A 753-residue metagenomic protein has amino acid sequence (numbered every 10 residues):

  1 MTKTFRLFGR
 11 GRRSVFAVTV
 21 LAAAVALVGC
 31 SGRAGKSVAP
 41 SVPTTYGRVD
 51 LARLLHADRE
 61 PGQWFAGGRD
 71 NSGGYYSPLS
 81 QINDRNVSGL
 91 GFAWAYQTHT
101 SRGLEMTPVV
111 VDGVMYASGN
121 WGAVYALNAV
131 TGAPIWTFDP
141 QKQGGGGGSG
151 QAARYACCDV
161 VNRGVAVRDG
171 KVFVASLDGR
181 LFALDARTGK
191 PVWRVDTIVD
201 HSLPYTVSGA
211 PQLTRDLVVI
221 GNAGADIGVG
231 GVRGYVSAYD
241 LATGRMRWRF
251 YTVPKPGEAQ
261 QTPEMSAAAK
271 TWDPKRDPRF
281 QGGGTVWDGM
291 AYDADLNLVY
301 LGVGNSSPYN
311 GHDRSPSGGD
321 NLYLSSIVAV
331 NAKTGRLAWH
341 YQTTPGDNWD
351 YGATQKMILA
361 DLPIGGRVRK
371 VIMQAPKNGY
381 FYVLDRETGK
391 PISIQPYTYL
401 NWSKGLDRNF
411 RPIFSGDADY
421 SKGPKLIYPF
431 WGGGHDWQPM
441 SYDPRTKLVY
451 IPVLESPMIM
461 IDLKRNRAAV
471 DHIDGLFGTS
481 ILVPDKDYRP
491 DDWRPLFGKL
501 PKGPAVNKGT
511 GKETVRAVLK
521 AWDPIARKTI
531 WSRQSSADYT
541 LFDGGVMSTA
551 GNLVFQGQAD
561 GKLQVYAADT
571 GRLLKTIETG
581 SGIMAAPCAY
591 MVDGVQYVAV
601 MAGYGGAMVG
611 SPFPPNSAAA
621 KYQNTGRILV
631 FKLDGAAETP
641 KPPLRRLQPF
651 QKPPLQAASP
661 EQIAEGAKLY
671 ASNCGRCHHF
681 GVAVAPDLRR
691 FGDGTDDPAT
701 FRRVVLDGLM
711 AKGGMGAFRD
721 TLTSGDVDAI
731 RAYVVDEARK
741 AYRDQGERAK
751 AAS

Functional and structural regions predicted by a protein language model:
L27-G29: C-terminal motif of bacterial Sec signal peptides marking the signal peptidase cleavage site
S37-F92, P256-M265, P412-F414, N507-G509 (+2 more regions): Blade/loop signatures of beta-propeller domains
W64-G68, G103-A123, A152-R180, T206-G228 (+8 more regions): Repeat-blade elements of multi-bladed beta-propeller folds
R69, R386, C677-A683, L706-D707 (+2 more regions): Detector for the c-type heme attachment site
Y96-T107, T137-A166, R194-A210, D226 (+11 more regions): Extracytoplasmic beta-rich repeat domains
I220-G234, P274, L301-N321, E455-K512 (+1 more regions): Short, conserved, GDST-rich strand-edge loop motifs in beta-rich repeat architectures
L644-A664, A671-N673, F680, G713-S753: Flexible coil segments in periplasmic/lumen-exposed cytochrome c-class electron-transfer proteins
A667, H679-A717: Gly/Gly-Pro-rich "capping" loops immediately C-terminal to redox-active cysteine motifs in periplasmic/lumenal
